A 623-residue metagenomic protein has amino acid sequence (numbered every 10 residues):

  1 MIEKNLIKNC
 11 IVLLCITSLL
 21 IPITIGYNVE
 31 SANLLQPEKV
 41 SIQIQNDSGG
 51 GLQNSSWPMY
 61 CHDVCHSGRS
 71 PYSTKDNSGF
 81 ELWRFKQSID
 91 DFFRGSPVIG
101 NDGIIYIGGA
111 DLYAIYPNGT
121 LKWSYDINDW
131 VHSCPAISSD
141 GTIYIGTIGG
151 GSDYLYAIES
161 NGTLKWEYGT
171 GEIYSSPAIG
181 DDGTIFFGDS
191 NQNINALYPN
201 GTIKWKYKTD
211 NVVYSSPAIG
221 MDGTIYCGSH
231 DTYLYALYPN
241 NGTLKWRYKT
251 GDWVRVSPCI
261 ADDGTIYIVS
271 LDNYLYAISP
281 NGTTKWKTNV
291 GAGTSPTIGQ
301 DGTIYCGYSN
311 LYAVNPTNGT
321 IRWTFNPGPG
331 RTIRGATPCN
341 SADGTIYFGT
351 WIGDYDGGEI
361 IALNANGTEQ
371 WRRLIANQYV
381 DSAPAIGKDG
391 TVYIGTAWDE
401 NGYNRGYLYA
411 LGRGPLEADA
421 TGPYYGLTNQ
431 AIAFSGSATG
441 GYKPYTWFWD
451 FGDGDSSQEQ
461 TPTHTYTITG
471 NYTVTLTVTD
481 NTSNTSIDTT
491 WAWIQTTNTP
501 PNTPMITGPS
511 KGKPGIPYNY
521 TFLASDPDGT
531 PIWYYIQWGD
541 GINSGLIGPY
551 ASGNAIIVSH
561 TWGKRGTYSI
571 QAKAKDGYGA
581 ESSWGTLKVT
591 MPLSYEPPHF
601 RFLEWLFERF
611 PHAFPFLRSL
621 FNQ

Functional and structural regions predicted by a protein language model:
M1-Q53, L275, L311, L408 (+6 more regions): Secretory targeting signatures
C15, L19-L20, W57, W83 (+14 more regions): Tryptophan-centered motif/residue detector
T17-N28, G141, G223, G390 (+3 more regions): N-terminal processing/targeting junctions
T17-S18, G414-E608, H612, S619-Q623: Extracellular/lumenal mature domains of secreted and surface-exposed proteins
I23, N28, C61-Y72, Y472 (+4 more regions): Short amphipathic alpha-helical segments with coiled-coil-like heptad repeat character
P37-R94, V98-G414: Extracytoplasmic/lumenal domain signature
